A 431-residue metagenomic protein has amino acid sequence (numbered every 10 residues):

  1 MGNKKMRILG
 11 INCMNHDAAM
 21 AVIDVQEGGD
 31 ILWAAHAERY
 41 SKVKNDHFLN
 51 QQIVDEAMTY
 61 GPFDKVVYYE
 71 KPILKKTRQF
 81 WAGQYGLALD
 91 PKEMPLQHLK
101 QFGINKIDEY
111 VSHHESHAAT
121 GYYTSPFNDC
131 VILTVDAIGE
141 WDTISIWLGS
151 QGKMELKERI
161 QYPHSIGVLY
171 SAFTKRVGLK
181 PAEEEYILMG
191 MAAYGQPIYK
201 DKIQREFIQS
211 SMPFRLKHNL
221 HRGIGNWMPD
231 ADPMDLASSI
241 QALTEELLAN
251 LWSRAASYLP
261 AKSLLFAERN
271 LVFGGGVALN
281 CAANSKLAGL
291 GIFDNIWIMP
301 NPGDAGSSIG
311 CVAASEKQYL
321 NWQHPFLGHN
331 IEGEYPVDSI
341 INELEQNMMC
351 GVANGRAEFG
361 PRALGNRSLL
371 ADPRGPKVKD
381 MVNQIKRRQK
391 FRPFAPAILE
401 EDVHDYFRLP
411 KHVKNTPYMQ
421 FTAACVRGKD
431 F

Functional and structural regions predicted by a protein language model:
M1-K5: Short, Lys/Arg-enriched N-terminal segments with co-localized hydrophobic residues within the first ~10-30 amino acids
I8, N12-K44, Q79-A82, G86-K92 (+6 more regions): Flexible beta->alpha loop and helix N-cap segments adjacent to enzyme active/binding sites
A37-P62: N-terminal phosphate-binding loop and adjacent alpha-helix
N50-V54, E115, F173, T244-W252: Short, hydrophobic/amphipathic alpha-helical packing segments that form internal helix faces or helix-helix interfaces
G61-L74, D108, S263-G276, G351: Short glycine-rich phosphate-binding loop at a beta-alpha junction
G190, I198-A242: Active-site cores of enzymes that catalyze phosphoryl transfer or operate on phosphate-rich substrates
M228, D232-L236, I240, T244 (+4 more regions): Secondary-structure capping and boundary motifs in well-ordered enzyme cores
S238-A267: Phosphate/ATP-binding catalytic cores across multiple sugar-kinase/actin-like superfamilies, primarily ASKHA
